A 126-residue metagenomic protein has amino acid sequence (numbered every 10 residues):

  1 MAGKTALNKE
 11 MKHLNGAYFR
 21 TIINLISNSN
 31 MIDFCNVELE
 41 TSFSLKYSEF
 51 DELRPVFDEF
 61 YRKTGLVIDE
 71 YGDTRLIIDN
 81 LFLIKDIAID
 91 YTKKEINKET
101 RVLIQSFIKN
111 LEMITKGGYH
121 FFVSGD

Functional and structural regions predicted by a protein language model:
M1-K109, M113-Y119, G125-D126: Acidic (Asp/Glu-rich) sequence patches and key acidic residues that form negatively charged surfaces used
